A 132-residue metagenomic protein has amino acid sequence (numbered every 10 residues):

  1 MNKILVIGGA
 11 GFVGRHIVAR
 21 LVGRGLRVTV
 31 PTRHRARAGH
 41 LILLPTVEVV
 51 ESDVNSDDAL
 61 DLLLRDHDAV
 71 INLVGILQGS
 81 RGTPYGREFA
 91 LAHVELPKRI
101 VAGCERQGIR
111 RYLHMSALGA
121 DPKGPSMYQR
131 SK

Functional and structural regions predicted by a protein language model:
K3, D68-A69, R111: Structural motif
K3-L26: N-terminal Rossmann NAD(P)H-binding glycine-rich loop of SDR-like oxidoreductase domains
I7, P31, L73-V74, Y112-L118: SDR active-site strand-loop-helix element
R24, Q107-G108: Helix C-cap/helix->beta junction micro-motif
L26-H34: Conserved glycine-rich Rossmann-like NAD(P)H-binding loop of the short-chain dehydrogenase/reductase
A36-Q107, L118-G124: NAD(P)H-binding glycine-rich loop region in Rossmannoid oxidoreductase-like domains and their noncatalytic homologs
S131: Active-site helix of classical SDR
